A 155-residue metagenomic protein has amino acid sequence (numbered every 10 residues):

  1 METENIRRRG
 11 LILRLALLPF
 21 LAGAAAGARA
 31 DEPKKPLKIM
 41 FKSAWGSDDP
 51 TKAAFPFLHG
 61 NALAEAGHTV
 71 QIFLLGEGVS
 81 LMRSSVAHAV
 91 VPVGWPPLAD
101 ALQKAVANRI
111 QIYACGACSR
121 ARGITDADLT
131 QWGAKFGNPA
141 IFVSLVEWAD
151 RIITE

Functional and structural regions predicted by a protein language model:
E2-P19: N-terminal secretory signal peptides and thylakoid transit peptides that target proteins across membranes
A25-F41: C-terminal segment of N-terminal export signals and the immediately downstream linker at the start of the mature
F41-A54, V86: Short, glycine-rich nucleotide/cofactor-binding loops
A53-A66: Histidine-anchored nucleotide/phosphate-binding helix
V70-G76, Y113-G116: Short internal beta-strands
V79-V91: N-terminal beta-loop-helix "entrance" segment that forms/cooperates in small-molecule cofactor or anionic ligand
V90-A114: A glycine-rich helix N-cap at a beta->alpha junction
A134-E155: C-terminal partner/receptor-binding element of secreted or periplasmic proteins
